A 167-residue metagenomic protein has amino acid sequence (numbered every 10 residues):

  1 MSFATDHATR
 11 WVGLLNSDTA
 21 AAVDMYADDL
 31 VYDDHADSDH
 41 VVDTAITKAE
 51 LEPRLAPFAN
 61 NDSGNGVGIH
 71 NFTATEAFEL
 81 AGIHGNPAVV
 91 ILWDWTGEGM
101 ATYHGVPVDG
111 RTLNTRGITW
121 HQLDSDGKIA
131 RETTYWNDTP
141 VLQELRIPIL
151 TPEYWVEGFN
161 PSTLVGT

Functional and structural regions predicted by a protein language model:
M1-T167: C-terminal and inter-domain tail/linker signature
